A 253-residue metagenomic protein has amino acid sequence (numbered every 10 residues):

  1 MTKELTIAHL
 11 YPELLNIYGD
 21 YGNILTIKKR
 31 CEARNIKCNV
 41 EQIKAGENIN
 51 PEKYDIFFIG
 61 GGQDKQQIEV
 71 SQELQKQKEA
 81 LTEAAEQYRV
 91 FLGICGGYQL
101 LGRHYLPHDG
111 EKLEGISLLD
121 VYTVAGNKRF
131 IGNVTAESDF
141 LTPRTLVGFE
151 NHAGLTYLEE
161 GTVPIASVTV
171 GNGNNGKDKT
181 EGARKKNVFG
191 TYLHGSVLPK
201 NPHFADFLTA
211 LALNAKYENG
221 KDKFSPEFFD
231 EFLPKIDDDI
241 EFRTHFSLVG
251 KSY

Functional and structural regions predicted by a protein language model:
M1-E83, P199-Y253: N-terminal beta1-alpha1 cap of cysteine-dependent amidohydrolase-like domains
K3-L5, L141-L146, R184-F189: Beta-strand-turn-beta hairpins that frame and shape the catalytic cleft of phosphate-ester-processing enzymes
A8, V147-H152, F189-L193: Active-site-proximal beta-strand elements of phosphoester/diester hydrolases
Y11-E13, A153-L155, G195-V197: Glycine-rich beta-alpha junction loops
I56-G60, L92, G190-Y192: Structural motif
D64-F140: Cysteine-nucleophile active-site neighborhood
H108-E181: Pocket-forming structural segment of enzyme catalytic cores
N175-L213: A glycine-centered loop/beta-turn motif at secondary-structure junctions
